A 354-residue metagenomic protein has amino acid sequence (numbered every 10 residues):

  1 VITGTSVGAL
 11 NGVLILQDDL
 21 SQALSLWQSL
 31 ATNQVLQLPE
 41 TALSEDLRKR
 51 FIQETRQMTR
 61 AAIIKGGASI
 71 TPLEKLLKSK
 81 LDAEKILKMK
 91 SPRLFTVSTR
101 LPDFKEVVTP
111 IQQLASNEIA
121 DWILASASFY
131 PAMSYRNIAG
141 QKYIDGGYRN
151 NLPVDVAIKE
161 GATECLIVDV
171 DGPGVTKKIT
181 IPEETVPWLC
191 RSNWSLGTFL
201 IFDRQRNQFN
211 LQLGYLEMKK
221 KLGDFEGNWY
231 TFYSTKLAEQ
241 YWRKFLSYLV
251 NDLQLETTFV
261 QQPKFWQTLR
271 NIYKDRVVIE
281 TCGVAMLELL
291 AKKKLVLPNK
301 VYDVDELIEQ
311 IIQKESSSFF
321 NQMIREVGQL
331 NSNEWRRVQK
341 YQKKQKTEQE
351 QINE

Functional and structural regions predicted by a protein language model:
V1-I2, V13-E354: Patatin-like phospholipase
G4, G8: Gly/Ala-rich beta-loop-alpha elbow adjacent to hydrolase catalytic centers
